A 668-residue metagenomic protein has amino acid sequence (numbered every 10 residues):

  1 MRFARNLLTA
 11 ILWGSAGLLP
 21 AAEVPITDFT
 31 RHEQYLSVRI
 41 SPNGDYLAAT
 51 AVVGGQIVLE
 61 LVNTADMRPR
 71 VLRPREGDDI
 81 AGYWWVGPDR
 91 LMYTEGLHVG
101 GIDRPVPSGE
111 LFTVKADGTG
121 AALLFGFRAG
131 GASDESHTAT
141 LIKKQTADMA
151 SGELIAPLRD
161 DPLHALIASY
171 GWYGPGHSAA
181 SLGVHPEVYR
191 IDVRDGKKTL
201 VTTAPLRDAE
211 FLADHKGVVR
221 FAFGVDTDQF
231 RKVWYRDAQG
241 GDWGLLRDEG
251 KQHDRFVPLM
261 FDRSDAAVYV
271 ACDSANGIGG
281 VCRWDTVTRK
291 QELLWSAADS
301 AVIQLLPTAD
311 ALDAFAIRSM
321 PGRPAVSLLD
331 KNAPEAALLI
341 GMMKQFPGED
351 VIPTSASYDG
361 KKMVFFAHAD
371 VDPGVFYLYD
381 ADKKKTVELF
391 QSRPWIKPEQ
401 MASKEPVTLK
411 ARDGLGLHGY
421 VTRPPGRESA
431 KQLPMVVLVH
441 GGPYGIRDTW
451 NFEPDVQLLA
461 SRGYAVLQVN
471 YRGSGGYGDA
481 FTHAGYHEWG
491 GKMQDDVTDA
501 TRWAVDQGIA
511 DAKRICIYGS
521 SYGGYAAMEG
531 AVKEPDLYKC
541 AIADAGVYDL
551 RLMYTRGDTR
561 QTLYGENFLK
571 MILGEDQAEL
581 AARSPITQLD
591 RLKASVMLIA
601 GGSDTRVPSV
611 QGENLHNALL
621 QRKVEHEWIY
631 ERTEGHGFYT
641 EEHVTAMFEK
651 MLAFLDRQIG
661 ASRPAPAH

Functional and structural regions predicted by a protein language model:
M1-L8: Bacterial N-terminal signal peptides that target proteins for export
A10-W13, A21-K362, D370-D372, Y379-D382 (+1 more regions): Beta-propeller folds
I40, A49, W85, L409 (+4 more regions): Conserved hydrophobic/aromatic "anchor" residues that stabilize well-ordered secondary structure elements
V62, R236, I317, F366-H368 (+14 more regions): Generic beta-strand/beta-sheet core signal
D248-L259, V387-S403, D455: Beta-propeller and related beta-repeat scaffolds in trafficking/envelope systems
V371, L378-T386, F390-P398, L409 (+1 more regions): Long, K/E/R/D-enriched contiguous segments that form extended
W395-K513, S520-S521, Y554-T562: Cap/lid segment of the alpha/beta-hydrolase catalytic domain
Y471-H668: Active-site-proximal cap/loop segments of hydrolase catalytic domains
